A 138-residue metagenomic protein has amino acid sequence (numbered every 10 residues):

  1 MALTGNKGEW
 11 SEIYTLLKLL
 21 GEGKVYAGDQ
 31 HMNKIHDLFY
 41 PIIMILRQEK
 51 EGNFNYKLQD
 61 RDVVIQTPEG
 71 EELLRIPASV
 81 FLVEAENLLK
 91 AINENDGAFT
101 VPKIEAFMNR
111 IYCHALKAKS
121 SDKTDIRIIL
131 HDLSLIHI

Functional and structural regions predicted by a protein language model:
M1-S134: Short, surface-exposed loop/strand segments
I136-I138: Conserved small/polar residues in nucleotide/adenosyl-binding loops
